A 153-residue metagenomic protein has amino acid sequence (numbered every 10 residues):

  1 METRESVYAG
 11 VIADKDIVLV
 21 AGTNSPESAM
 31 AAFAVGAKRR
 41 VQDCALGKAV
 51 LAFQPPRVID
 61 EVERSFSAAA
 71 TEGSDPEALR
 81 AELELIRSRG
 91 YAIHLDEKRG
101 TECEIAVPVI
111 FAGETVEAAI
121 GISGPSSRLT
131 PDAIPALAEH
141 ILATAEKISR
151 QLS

Functional and structural regions predicted by a protein language model:
M1-N24, A136, H140-L152: Intrinsically disordered, low-complexity terminal regulatory regions
R4, P55, S88-A92, E146 (+1 more regions): Generic structural signal for secondary-structure transition and capping sites
S6-Y8, K38, A92-I93, E104: Histidine-centered metal-chelating micro-motifs
D14, N24-S25, L46, S127: Residue-level signature for short turns and capping positions that connect secondary-structure elements
A21-S28, V116: Acidic-glycine-rich active-site phosphate/pyrophosphate-binding loop
S28-K98: Short, solvent-exposed recognition segments
E72-A145: Extended hydrophobic
